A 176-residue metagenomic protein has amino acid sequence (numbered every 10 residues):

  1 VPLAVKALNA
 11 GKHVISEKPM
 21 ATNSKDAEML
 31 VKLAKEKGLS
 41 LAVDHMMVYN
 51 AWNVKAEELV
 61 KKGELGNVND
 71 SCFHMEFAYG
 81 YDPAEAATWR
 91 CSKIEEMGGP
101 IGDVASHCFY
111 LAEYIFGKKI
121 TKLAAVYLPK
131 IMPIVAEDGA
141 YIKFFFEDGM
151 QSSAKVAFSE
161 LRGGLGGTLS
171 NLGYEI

Functional and structural regions predicted by a protein language model:
V1-L33: Beta-loop-alpha module in the N-terminal Rossmann-like domain of NAD(P)-dependent dehydrogenases, especially those
P2, M29, K55-E58, Y110-L111 (+1 more regions): Alpha-helical elements of Rossmann-like donor-binding domains used by nucleotide-donor carbohydrate transfer enzymes
A10-K12, K37-L39, M150-Q151: A short helix->loop->beta-strand "cap" motif at the edges of active sites that frequently abuts
S16, L41-V43, A154: Hydrophobic residues in well-ordered beta-strands that form the structural core
M29-M47, N67-S71: Rossmann-fold dehydrogenase core element
K32-E36, E58-K62, A87-C91, Y141-I142 (+1 more regions): Short, hinge-like loop/turn segments at secondary-structure boundaries
M47-I134: Predominantly a Rossmann-like dinucleotide-binding segment in NAD(P)-dependent oxidoreductases
Y110-I176: Contiguous beta-strand/loop segments that form the cofactor/metal-binding neighborhood of enzyme cores
